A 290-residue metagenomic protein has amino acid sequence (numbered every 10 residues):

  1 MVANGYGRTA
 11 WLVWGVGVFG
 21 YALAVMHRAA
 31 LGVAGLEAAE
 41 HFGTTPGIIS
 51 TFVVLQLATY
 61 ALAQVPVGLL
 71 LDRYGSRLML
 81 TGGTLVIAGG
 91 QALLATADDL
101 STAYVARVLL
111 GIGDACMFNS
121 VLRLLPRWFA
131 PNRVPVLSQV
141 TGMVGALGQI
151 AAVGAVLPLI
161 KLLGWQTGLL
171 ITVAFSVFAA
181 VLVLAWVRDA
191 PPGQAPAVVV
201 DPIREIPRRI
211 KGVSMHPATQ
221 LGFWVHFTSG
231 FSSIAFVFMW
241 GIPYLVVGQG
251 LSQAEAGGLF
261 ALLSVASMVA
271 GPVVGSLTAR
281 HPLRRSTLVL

Functional and structural regions predicted by a protein language model:
M1-G7, A190-F223: Juxtamembrane intracellular "pre-TM" segments in multi-pass secondary transporters
A29, L57-V65, Q149-I150, S264-P272: Residue-level signature of mid-helix packing/kink "hotspots" within the transmembrane helices of 12-pass Major
L31-G32, P217-A261, M268-G271: Extracytoplasmic gate region of multi-pass secondary transporters
G43, G75, T96-T102, A130 (+1 more regions): Helix-breaking motifs and short loop linkers at transmembrane-helix boundaries and internal kinks in secondary membrane
L62-L100: Conserved MFS/SLC helix-loop-helix module at the cytosolic interface between two early adjacent transmembrane helices
A63-G75, A270-L283: Helix-to-loop junctions at the C-terminal end of transmembrane segments in multipass secondary transporters
A106-G145: Cytoplasmic helix-loop-helix junction between adjacent transmembrane helices in 12-TM secondary transporters
T141-D189: Helix-loop-helix hairpin linking two adjacent transmembrane segments in secondary transporters
